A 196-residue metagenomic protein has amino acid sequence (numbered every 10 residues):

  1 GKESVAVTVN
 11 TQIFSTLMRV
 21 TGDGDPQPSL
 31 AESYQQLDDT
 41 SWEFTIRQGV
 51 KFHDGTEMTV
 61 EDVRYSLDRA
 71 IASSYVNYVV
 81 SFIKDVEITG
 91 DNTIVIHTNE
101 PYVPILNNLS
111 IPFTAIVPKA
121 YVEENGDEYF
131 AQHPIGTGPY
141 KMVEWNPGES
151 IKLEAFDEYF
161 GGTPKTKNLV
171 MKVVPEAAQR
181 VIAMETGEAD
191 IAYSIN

Functional and structural regions predicted by a protein language model:
G1, V5, E32, S41-F44 (+6 more regions): Short, well-ordered beta-strand elements
G1-D38, D68, I135: N-terminal lobe/hinge region of extracytoplasmic solute-binding protein
Q12, S29-A31, L37-S41, M58 (+6 more regions): Extracytoplasmic
M18, G22, D39, K51 (+7 more regions): Sec-exported extracytoplasmic/periplasmic mature domains
T21, D25, I111-P164, N168: Gly/Pro-rich hinge or "lid" segments in bacterial periplasmic/extracellular proteins
E32-S74, T89, V95, A183: Aromatic- and charge-enriched surface segment that lines or borders ligand/interaction sites
Q35, Y78-Y121: Surface-exposed binding/hinge segments that line and control ligand-binding clefts or catalytic entry sites
F156-N196: Ligand-site clamp/hinge motif
